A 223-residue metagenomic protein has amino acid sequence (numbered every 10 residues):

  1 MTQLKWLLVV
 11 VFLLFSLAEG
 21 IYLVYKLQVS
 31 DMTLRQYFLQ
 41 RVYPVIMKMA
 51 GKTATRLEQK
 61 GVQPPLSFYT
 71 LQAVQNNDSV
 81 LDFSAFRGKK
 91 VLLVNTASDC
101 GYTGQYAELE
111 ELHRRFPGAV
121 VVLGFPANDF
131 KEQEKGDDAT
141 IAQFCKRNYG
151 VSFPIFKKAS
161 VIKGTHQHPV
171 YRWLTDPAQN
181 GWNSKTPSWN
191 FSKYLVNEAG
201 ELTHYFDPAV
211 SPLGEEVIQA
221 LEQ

Functional and structural regions predicted by a protein language model:
M1-S16: N-terminal Sec-pathway targeting helices
S16-Q40: Membrane-interface motif at the C-terminal end of an N-terminal transmembrane signal
Y43-F83, H168-P169: N-terminal "domain-start" segment that seeds a small globular fold
A85-V91: Proline/glycine-enriched tight loop/beta-turn segments at coil->beta junctions that connect or precede beta-strands
V91-L93, L123, Y194: Conserved hydrophobic packing residues within short motifs/helices of P-loop NTPase cores of ABC-family ATPases
N95-D99: Amphipathic alpha-helical repeat scaffolds
Y102-Q167: Structural microenvironment flanking redox-active thiols in thiol-disulfide oxidoreductases
P169-R172, D176-Q223: Thiol-/selenol-based redox modules, centered on thioredoxin-like and closely related oxidoreductase domains
